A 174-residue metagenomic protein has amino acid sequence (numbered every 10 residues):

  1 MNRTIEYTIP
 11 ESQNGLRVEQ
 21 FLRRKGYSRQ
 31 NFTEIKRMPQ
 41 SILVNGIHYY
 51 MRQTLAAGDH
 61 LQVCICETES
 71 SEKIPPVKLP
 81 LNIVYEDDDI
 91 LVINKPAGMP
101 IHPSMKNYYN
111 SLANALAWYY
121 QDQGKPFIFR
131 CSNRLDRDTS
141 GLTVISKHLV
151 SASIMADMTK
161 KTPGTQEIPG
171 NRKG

Functional and structural regions predicted by a protein language model:
M1-G174: RNA pseudouridine synthases
